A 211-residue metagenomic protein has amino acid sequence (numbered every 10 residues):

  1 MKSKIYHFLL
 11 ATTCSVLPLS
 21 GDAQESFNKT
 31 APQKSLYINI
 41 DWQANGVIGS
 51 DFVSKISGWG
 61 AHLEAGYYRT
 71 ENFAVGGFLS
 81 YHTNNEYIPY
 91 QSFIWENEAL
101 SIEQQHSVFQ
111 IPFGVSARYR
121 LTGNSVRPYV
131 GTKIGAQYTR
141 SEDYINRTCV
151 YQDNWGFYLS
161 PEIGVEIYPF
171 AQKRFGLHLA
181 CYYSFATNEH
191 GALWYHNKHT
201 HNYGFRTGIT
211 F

Functional and structural regions predicted by a protein language model:
M1-Q33: Cleavable N-terminal export/targeting peptides
G21-T70, A74-V75, G208-T210: Short glycine/proline- and aromatic-enriched beta-strand/turn motifs that initiate or cap beta-hairpins
P32-L36, K55-A61, S107-F113, V126 (+3 more regions): Residues that define the transmembrane beta-barrel architecture of outer-membrane proteins
Y37-N39, A74-G76, Y129-G131, R174-A180 (+1 more regions): Residue-level detector of the transmembrane beta-barrel scaffold of outer-membrane proteins
A44, E64-I145, G156-L159, I167-K173 (+1 more regions): Gram-negative (and chloroplast) outer-membrane scaffold detector with strong preference for beta-barrel transmembrane
S50-I56, Y87-I94, R140-C149, E189-H196: Outer-membrane beta-barrel translocator domains and adjoining extracellular loop/strand segments of Gram-negative
N84-P89, L159-F211: Predominantly the C-terminal beta-signal and adjacent terminal strand-loop region of outer-membrane beta-barrel
